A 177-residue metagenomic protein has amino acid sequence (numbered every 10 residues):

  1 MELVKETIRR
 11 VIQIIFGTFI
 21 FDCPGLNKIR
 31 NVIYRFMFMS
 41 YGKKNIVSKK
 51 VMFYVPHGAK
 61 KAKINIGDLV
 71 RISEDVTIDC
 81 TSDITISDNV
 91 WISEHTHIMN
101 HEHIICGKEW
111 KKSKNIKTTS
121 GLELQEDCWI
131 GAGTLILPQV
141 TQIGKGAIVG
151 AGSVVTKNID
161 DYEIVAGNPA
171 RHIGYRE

Functional and structural regions predicted by a protein language model:
M1-K44, T96, E102-N115, D127 (+3 more regions): Terminal amphipathic alpha-helical/low-complexity segments used for targeting or macromolecular assembly
K49-G67, R71-I143, N168-P169, R176-E177: Flexible, glycine/small-residue-enriched loop-and-beta-strand segment within the central core of proteins
I84, S153, D161-E163, R171: Glycine-centered loop/turn positions within well-structured domains that cap or flank conserved ligand/cofactor-binding
W129, I148, S153-V154: A generic "structured core" feature
K157: Short helix N-cap motif at coil->helix boundaries in the Bergerat
